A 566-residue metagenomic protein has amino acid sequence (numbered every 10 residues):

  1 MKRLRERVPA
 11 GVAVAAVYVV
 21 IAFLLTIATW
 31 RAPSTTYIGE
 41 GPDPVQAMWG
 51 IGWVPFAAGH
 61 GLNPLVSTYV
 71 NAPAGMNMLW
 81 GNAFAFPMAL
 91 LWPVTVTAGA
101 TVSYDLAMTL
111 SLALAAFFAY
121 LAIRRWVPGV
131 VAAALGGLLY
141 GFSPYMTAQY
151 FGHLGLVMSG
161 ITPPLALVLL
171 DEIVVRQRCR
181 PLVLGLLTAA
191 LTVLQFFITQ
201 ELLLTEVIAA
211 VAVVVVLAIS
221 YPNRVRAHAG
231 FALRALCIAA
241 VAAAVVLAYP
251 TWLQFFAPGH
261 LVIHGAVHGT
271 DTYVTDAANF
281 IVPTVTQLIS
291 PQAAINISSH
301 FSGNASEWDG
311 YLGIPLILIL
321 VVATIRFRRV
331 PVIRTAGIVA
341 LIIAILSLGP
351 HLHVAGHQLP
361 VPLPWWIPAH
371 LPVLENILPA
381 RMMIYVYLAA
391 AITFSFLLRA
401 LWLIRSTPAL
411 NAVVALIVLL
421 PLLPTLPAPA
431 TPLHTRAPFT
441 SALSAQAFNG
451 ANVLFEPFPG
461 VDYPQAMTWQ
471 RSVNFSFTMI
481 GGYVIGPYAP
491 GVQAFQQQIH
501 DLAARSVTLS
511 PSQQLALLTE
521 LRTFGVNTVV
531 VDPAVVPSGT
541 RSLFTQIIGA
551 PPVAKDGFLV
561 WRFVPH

Functional and structural regions predicted by a protein language model:
L4-R7, Y221-L236, I319-P362, L403-L410: Membrane-interface helix-loop-helix junctions at transmembrane boundaries of multi-pass membrane enzymes, predominantly
A10-P42, I238-P258, I342-S347: Transmembrane signal-anchor helices characteristic of membrane glycosylation enzymes that use polyprenol
Y18, T109-W126, V131-I219, A235-T251 (+2 more regions): Membrane-embedded helix bundles of polyisoprenyl
I21-A115, L138, P144-Y150, L154-G160 (+3 more regions): Membrane-interface coil-to-helix junctions
P42-A57, A232, A239-T324, P372 (+1 more regions): Periplasmic/ER-lumenal interhelical loops and adjacent helix-loop junctions in multi-pass membrane proteins
L236-A244, L341, I392-P424: Signature aromatic-anchored transmembrane alpha helix within multi-pass, membrane-resident enzymes that catalyze glycan
A266-H268, I325, W402, L416-H566: Extracytoplasmic
Y311-I314, P360-A400: Hydrophobic/aromatic-rich transmembrane helices and adjacent perimembrane loops
